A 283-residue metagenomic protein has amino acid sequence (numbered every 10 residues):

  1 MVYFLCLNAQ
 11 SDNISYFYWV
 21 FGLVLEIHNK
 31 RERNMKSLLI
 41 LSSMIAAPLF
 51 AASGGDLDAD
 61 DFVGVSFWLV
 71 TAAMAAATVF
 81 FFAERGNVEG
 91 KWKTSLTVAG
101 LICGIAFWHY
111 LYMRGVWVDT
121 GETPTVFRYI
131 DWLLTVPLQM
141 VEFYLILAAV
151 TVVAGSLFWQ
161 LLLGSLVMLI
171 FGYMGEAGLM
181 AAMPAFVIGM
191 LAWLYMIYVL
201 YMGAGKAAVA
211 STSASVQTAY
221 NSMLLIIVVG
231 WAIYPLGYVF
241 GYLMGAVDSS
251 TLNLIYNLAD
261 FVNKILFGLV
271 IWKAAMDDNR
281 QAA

Functional and structural regions predicted by a protein language model:
V20, E32-A52: N-terminal secretory/membrane targeting signals
A52-A73: Hydrophobic transmembrane alpha-helical segments in integral membrane proteins
L69-A73, S95-M113, G230-F240: Hydrophobic alpha-helical transmembrane segments of multi-pass membrane proteins
A76-F80, V141-E142, F171, A192-A214 (+1 more regions): Alpha-helical transmembrane segments in multipass membrane proteins, preferentially the mid-helix core
F80-E84, M113, Y129-L162, Y173 (+1 more regions): Internal transmembrane alpha-helix with an interfacial aromatic "cap," most often the third helix
F107-R128, I170-E176: Helix-loop junctions on the outward
W159-Q160, A204-V229: Membrane-helix boundary/juxtamembrane motif in polytopic membrane proteins
V199-M202, S222-A283: C-terminal transmembrane-bundle signature of multipass membrane proteins, characterized by strong activation on
